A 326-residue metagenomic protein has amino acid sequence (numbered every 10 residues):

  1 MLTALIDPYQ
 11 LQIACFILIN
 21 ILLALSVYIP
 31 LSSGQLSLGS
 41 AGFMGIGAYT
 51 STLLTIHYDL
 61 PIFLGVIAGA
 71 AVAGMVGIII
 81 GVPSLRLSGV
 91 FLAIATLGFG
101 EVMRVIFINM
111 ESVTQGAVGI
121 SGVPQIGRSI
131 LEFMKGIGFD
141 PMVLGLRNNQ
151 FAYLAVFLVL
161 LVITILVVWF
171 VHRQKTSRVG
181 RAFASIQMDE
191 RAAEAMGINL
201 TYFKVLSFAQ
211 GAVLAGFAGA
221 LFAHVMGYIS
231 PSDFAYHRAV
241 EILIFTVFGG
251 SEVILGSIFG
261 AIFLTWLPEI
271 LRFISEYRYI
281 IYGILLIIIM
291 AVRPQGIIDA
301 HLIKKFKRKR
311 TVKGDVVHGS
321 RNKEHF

Functional and structural regions predicted by a protein language model:
D7-Y58, P83-L92, T96, I186 (+2 more regions): Single transmembrane alpha-helix segments in multi-pass membrane proteins
A14, S37, T50, G77 (+11 more regions): Generic structural signal for small/hydrophobic residues in well-ordered secondary structure, especially within
F16, N20, M44-Y49, A70-G74 (+9 more regions): Residue-level recognition of pore/gate-forming positions within transmembrane alpha-helices of multi-pass
D59-E101, F259-A261: Alpha-helical transmembrane segments within multi-pass membrane transporters and channels
I67, K204-I287: Transmembrane alpha-helical segments in multi-pass inner-membrane proteins
G100-T176, G314-D315, S320-R321: Transmembrane helix-bundle core of multi-pass membrane transporters and related energy-transducing complexes
G119-G138, W169, I186-Y202, L271-F326: Cytosolic-side transmembrane-helix boundaries in multi-pass membrane proteins
G138-P141, G145-S230: Helix-loop-helix "hairpin" substructures at the membrane interface of multi-pass membrane proteins
